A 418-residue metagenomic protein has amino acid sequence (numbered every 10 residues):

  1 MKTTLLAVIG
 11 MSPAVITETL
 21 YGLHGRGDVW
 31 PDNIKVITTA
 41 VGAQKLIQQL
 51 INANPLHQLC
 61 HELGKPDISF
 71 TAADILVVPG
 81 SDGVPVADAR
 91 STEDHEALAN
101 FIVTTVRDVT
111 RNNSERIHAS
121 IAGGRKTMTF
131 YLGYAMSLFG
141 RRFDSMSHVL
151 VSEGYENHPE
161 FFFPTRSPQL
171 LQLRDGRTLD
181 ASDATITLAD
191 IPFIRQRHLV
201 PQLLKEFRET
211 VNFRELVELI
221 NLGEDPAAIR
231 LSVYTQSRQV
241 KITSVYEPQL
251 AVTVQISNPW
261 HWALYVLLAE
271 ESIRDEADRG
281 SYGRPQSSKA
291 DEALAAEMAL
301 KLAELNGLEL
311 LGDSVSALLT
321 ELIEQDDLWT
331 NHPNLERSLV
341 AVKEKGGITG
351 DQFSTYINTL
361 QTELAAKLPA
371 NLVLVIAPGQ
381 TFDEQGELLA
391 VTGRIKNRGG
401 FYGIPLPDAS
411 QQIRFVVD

Functional and structural regions predicted by a protein language model:
M1-I117, F130-D418: Long, low-complexity, Lys/Arg-enriched
I121: Conserved SAM-binding loop
